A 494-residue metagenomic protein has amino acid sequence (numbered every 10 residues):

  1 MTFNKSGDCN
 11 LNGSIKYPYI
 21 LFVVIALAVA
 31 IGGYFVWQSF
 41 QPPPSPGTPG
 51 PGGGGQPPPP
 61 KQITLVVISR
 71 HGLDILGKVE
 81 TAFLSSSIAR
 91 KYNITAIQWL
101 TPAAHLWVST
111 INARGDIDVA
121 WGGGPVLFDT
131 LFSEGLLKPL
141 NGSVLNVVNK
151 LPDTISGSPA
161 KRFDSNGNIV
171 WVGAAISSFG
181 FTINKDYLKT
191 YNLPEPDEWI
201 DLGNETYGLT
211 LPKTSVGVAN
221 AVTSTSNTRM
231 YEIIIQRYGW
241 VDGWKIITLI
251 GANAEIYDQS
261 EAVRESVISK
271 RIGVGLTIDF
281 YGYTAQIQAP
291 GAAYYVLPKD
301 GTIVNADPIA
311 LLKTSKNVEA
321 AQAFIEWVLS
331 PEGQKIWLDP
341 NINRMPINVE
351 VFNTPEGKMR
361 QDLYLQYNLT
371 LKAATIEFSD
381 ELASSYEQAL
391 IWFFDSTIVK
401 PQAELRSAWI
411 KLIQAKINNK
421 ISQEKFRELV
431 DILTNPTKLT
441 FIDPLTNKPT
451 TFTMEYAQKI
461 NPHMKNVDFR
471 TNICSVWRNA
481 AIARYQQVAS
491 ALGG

Functional and structural regions predicted by a protein language model:
M1-P51, Q56-P58: Secretory targeting signatures
G55-T130, E261-E265: Early extracytoplasmic/lumenal segment of secretory-pathway proteins
I68-H71, N166-I176, I183-K185, T190-N192 (+4 more regions): Short beta-strand->loop
G115-A120, K138-K185: A structural signal for short loop-to-beta-strand junctions that line the ligand-binding cleft of periplasmic/secreted
T182-Y187, V304-V318, I336-W337: A bilobed periplasmic-binding-protein/Venus flytrap-type ligand-binding module shared by bacterial periplasmic
I233-V296: Ligand-binding pocket segment of bilobal, Venus flytrap-like solute-binding proteins
L312-E381: Mature extracytoplasmic/periplasmic domains
I413-G494: C-terminal non-catalytic accessory extensions
